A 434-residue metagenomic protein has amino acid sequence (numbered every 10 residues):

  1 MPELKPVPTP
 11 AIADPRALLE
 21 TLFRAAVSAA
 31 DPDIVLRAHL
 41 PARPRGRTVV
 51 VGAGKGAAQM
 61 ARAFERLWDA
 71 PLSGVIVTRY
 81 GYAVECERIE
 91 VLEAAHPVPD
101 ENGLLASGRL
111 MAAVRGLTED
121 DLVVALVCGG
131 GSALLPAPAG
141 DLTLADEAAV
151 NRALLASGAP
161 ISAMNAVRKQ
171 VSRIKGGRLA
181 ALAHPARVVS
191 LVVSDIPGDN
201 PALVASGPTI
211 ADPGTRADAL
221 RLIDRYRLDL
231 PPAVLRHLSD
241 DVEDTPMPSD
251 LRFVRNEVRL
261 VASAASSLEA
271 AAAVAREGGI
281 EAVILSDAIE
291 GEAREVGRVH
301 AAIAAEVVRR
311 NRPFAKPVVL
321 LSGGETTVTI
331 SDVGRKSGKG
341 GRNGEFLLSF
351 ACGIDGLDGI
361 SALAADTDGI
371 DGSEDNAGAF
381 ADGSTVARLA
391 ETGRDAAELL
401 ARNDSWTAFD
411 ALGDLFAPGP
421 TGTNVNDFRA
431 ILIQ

Functional and structural regions predicted by a protein language model:
P2-V51, Q59-M60: An N-terminal, well-structured beta->alpha segment
V77-E119, V167-R168: Glycine-rich oxoanion-binding loops at beta->alpha junctions
C86-E93, E101-N102, L135-L191: Glycine/threonine-rich beta-strand-loop-alpha-helix active-site module that forms ligand/phosphate-binding
L142-P160, D212-L228, V333-A362: Gly/Ser/Thr-rich active-site loops/lids in small-molecule metabolic enzymes that frequently grip phosphoryl groups
I161-R227: A glycine/threonine-rich phosphate-anchoring loop and its flanking beta-alpha core in nucleotide/phosphate-binding
A186-V189, A211-V299: Accessory alpha-helical/coil subdomains and C-terminal extensions that flank or cap enzyme catalytic cores
E269, G279-A364: Active-site segments that bind and position negatively charged phosphate/pyrophosphate groups
K339, N343-Q434: Internal helix-turn-beta structural module
